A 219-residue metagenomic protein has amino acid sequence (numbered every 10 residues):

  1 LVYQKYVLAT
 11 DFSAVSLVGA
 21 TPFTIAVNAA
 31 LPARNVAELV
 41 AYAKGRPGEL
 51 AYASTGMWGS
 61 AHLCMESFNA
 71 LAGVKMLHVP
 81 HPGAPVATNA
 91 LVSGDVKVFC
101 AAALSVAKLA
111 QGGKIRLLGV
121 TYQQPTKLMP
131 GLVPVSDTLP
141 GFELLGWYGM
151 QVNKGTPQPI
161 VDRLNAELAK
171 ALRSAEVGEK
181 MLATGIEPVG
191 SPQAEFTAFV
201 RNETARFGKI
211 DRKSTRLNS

Functional and structural regions predicted by a protein language model:
L1-V86, V135, P140, L145-K180: Hinge/capping helix and adjacent helix->loop/strand transition within the periplasmic-binding protein
S13, L39, G112-T126: Conserved helix-loop-beta element of the AMP-binding
L17, H81, C100-A102, V120 (+1 more regions): Short beta-strand and adjacent tight-turn residues that come in two discontinuous sequence segments and form the edges
A29, A102-L104, Y122-Q123, K154: Short secondary-structure boundary segments
E66-L71, P85-F99, L104-G112, V200-E203: Short helices/loops that flank or line small-molecule/ion binding pockets
K97-A101, R116-G119, F207-G208: Paired acidic/hydrophobic, glycine-rich loop segments that form the ligand-binding mouth/hinge of periplasmic-binding
V177-T197: Mature extracytoplasmic/periplasmic domains
T215-S219: Conserved small/polar residues in nucleotide/adenosyl-binding loops
